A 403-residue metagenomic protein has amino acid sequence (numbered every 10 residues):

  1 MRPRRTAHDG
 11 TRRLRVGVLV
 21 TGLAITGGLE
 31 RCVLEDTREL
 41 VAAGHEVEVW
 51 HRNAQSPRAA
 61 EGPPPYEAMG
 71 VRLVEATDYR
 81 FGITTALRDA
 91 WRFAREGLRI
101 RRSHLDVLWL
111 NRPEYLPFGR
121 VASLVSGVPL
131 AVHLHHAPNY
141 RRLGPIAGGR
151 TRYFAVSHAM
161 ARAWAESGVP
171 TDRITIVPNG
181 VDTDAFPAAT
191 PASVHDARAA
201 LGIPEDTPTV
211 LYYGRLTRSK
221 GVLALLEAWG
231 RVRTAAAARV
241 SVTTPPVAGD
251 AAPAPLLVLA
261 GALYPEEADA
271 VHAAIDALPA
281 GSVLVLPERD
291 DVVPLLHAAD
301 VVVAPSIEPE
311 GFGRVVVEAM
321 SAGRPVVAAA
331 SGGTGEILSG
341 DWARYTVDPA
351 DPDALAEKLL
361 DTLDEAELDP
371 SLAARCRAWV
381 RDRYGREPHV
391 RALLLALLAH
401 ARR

Functional and structural regions predicted by a protein language model:
L19-T26, R31-L87: N-terminal strand-loop element at the rim of the active site of nucleotide-sugar-dependent glycosyltransferases
G27-R38, P208-R233, D269, D353: A conserved mid-protein helix/loop that constitutes part of the nucleotide-sugar donor-binding site
W50-P57, Y213, P245-A251, L256-D269: Glycosyltransferase donor-sugar binding loop
D89, L110-L116, L134-H135: Short His-centered aromatic/hydrophobic patch
A159, G180: Carbohydrate-associated surface elements
A252, D269-R289: Nucleotide-activated donor-binding/catalytic signature segment of Leloir-type glycosyltransferases, i.e., the conserved
P325-A328: Short hydrophobic beta-strand element within catalytic cores of glycosyltransferases and related nucleotide-activated
S339-D353, D361-E367: Conserved acidic donor-binding segment of nucleotide-sugar-dependent glycosyltransferases
